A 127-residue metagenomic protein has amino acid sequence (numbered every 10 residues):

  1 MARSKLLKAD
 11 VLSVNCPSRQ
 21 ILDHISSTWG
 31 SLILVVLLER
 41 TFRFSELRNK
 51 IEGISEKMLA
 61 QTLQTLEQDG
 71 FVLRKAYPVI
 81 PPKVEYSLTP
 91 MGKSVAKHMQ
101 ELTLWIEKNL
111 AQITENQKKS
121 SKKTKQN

Functional and structural regions predicted by a protein language model:
M1-V14, Q68, L73, P90 (+1 more regions): C-terminal regulatory/oligomerization modules of transcriptional regulators
L12-M58, E85: N-terminal helix-turn-helix DNA-binding core of bacterial DNA-binding proteins
E39, I80, S94: Glycine-/small-residue-rich active-site loops that bind phosphorylated ligands and cofactors
R48, A76, M99: Short, flexible helix/strand-to-coil boundary loops that buttress conserved ligand/catalytic motifs in alpha/beta
L59, L63-L66: Basic amphipathic alpha-helical segments that dock to polyanions
E67-S87: Beta-hairpin "wing" of winged helix-turn-helix
